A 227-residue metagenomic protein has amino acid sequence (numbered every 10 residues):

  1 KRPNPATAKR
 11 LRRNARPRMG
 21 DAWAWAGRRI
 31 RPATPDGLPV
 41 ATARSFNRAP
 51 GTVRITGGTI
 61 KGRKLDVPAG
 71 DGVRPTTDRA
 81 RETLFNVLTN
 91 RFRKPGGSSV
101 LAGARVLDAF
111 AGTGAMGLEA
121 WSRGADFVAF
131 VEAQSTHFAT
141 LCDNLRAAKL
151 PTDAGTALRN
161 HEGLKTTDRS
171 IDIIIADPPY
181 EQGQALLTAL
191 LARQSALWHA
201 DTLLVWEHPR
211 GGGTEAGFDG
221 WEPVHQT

Functional and structural regions predicted by a protein language model:
K1-T227: Class I S-adenosyl-L-methionine-dependent methyltransferase catalytic core
